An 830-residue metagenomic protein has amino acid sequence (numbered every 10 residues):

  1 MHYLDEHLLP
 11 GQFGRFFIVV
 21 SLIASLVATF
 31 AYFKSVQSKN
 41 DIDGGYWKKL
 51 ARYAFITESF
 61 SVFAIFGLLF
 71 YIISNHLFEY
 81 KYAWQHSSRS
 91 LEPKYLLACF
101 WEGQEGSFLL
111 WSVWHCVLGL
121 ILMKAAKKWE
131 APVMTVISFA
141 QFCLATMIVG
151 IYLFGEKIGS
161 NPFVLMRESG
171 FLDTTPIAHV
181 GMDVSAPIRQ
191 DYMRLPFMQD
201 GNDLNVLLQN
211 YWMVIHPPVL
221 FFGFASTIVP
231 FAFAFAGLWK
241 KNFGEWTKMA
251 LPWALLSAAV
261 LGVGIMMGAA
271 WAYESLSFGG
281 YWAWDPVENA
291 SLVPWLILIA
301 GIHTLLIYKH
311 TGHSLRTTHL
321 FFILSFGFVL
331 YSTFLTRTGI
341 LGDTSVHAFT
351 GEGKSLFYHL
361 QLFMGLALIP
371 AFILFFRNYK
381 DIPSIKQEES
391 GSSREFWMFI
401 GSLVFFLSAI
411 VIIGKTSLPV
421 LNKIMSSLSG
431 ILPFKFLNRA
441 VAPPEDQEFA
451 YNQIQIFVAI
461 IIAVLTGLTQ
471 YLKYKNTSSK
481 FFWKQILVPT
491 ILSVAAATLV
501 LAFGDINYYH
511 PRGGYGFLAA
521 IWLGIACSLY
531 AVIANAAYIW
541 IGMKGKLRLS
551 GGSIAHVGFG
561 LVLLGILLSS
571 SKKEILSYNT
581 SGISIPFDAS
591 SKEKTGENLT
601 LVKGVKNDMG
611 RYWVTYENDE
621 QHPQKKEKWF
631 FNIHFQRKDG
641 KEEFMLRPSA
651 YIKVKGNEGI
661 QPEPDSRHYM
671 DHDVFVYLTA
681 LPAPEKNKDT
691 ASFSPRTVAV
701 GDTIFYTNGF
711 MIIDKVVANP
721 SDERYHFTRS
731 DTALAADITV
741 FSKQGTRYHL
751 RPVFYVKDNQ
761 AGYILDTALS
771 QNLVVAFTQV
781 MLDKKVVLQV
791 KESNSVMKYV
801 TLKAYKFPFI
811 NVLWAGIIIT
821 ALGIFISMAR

Functional and structural regions predicted by a protein language model:
M1-R830: Solvent-exposed, non-transmembrane regions of integral membrane proteins
